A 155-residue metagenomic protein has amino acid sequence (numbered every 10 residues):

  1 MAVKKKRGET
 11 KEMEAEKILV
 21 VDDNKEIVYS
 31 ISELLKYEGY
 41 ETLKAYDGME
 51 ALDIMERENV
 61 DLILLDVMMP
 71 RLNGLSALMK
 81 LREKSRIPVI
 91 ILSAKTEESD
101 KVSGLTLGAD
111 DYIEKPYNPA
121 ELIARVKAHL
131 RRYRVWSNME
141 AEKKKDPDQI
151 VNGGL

Functional and structural regions predicted by a protein language model:
E16-K17, A128-L155: Short, Lys/Arg-enriched segments at the junction into DNA-binding effector domains of transcriptional regulators
D22, D66, S93: Active-site residues of response regulator receiver
K25-L43, R57: Two-component/phosphorelay signaling modules centered on CheY-like receiver
K44-L62: Acidic, metal-coordinating helix/loop segments flanking the phosphotransfer/catalytic sites of two-component signaling
Y46-E50, N73-S76, D100: Acidic catalytic/metal-coordinating carboxylates
E56-E58, K80-I87, L107: Conserved phosphotransfer cores of two-component systems
M69: Receiver (REC) domain active-site loop signature in two-component systems and cognate sites in sensor histidine kinases
